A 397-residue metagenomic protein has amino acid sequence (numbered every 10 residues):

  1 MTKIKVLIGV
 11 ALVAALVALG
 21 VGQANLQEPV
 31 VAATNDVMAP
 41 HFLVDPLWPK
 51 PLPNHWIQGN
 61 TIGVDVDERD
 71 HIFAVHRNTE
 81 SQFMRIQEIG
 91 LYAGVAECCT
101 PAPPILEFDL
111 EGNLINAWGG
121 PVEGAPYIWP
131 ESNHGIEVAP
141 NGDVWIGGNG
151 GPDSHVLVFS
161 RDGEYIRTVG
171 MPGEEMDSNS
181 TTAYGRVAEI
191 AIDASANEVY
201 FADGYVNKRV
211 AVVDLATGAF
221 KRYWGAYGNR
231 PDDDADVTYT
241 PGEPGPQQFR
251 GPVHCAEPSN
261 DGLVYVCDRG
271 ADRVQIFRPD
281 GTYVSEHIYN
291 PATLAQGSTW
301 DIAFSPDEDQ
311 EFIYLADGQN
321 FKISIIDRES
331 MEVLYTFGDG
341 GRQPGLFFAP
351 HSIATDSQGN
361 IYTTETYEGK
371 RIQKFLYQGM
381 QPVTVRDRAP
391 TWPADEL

Functional and structural regions predicted by a protein language model:
M1: Acidic, glycine/polar-enriched metal-coordinating patches/loops that mediate binding to polyanionic ligands
I4-L397: Eukaryotic scaffold repeat domains enriched in small/polar residues
